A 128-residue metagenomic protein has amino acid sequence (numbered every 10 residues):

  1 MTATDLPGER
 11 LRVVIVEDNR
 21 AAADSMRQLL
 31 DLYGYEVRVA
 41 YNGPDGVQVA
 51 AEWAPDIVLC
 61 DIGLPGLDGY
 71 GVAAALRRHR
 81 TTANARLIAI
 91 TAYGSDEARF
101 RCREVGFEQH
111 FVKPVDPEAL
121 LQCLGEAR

Functional and structural regions predicted by a protein language model:
M1-V14, E118-R128: Non-catalytic signal-transmission and effector/linker regions of two-component phosphorelay proteins
D18-A21, N42-D45, D68-A74: Acidic catalytic/metal-coordinating carboxylates
R20-R38: Two-component/phosphorelay signaling modules centered on CheY-like receiver
R27, G71, G94-H110, Q122: Alpha4 helix (beta4-alpha4-beta5 surface) of REC/receiver domains from two-component response regulators
Q48, Y70-A83, L124: Short amphipathic alpha-helix used as the core "switch/output" element in two-component signaling
W53-L59, L64: Active-site beta3 strand of CheY-like receiver
P65, S95, P114: The feature encodes the CheY-like receiver
